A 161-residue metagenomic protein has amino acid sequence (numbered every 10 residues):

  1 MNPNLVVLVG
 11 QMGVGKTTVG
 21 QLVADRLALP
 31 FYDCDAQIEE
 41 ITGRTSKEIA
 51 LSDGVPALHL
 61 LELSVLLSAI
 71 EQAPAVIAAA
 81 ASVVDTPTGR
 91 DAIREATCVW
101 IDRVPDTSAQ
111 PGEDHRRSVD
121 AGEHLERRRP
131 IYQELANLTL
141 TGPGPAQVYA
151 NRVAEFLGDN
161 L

Functional and structural regions predicted by a protein language model:
M1-P3, T18, R26, Q72 (+2 more regions): NTP-dependent small-molecule kinase module
L8: Hydrophobic anchor at the beta1->P-loop junction of P-loop NTPases
Q11: P-loop (Walker A) phosphate-binding loop of NTP-binding proteins
G15: Conserved glycine(s) of the Walker
D25-C34: Post-Walker A helix-loop "phosphate-sensing" segment adjacent to the P-loop in P-loop NTPases
D33-A92: ATP-dependent small-molecule kinase phosphotransfer cores that center on conserved nucleotide phosphate-binding segments
A81-V84, V104-D106, P145: Short glycine-rich anion-binding loops that position phosphate/pyrophosphate groups of nucleotides and phosphorylated
E95-I131, L135-L138: A glycine- and Lys/Arg-enriched "phosphate-lid" helix/loop adjacent to the NTP-binding pocket of small-molecule kinases
